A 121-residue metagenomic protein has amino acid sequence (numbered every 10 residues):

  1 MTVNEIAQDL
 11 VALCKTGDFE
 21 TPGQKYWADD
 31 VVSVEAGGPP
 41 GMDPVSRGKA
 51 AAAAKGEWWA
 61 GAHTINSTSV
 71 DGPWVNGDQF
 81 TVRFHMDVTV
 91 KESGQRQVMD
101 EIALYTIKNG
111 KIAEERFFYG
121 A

Functional and structural regions predicted by a protein language model:
M1-D30: Short acidic-aromatic low-complexity motifs
E20, Q24-P73, G77: A solvent-exposed, acidic/Ser-Thr-rich amphipathic alpha-helical stretch
V32, Q95, K111-A113: Residue-level signal for well-ordered, solvent-exposed loop/turn and beta-edge residues enriched in charged/polar side
T64, Q95-Q97: Short loop/turn motifs at secondary-structure junctions and domain boundaries
S67-W74, M86, D100-T106: Hydrophobic/aromatic beta-strand elements that line small-molecule binding cavities or substrate pockets in beta-rich
R83-T89: Generic short beta-strand segments
D100-A121: Short beta-strand edge/turn micro-motifs at domain boundaries
